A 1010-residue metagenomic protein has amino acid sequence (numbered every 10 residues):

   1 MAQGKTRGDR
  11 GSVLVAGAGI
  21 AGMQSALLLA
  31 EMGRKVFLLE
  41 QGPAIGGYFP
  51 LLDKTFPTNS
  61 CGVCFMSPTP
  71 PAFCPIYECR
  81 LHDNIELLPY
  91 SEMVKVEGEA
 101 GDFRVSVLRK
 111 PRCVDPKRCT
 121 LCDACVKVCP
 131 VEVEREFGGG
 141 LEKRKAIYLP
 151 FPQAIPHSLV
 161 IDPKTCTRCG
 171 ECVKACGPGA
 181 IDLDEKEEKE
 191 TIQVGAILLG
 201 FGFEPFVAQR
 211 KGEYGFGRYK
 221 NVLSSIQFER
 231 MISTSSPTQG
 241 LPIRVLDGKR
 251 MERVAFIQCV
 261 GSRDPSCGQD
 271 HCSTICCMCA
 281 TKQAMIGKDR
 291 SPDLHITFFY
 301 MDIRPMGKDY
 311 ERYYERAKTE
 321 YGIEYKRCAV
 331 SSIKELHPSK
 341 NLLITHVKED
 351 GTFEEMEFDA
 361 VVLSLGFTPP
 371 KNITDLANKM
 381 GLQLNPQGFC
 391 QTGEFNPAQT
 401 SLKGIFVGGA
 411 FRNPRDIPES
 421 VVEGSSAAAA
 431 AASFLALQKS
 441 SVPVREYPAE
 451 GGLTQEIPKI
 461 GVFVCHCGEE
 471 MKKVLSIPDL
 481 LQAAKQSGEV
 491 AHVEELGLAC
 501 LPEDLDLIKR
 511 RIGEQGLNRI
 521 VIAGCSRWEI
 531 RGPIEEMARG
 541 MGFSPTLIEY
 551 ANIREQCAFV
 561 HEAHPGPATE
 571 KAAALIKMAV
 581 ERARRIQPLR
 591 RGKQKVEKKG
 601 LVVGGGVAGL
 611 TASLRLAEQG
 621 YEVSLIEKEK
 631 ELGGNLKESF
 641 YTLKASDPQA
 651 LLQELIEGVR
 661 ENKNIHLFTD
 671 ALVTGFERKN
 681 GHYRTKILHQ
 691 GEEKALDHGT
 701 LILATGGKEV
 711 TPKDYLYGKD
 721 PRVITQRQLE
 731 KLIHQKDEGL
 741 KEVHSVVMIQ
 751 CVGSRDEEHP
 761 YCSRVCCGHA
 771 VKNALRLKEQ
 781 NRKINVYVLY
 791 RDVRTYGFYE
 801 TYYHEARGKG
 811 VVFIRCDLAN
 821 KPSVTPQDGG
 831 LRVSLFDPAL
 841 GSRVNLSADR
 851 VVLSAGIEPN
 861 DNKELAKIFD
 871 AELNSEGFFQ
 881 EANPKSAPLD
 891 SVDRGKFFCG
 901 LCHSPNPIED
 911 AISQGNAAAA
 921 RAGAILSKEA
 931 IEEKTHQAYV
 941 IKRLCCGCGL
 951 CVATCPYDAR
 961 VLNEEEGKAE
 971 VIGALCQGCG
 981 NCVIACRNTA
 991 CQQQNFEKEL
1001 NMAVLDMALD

Functional and structural regions predicted by a protein language model:
M1-E970, A974-D1010: Residues forming the flavin
